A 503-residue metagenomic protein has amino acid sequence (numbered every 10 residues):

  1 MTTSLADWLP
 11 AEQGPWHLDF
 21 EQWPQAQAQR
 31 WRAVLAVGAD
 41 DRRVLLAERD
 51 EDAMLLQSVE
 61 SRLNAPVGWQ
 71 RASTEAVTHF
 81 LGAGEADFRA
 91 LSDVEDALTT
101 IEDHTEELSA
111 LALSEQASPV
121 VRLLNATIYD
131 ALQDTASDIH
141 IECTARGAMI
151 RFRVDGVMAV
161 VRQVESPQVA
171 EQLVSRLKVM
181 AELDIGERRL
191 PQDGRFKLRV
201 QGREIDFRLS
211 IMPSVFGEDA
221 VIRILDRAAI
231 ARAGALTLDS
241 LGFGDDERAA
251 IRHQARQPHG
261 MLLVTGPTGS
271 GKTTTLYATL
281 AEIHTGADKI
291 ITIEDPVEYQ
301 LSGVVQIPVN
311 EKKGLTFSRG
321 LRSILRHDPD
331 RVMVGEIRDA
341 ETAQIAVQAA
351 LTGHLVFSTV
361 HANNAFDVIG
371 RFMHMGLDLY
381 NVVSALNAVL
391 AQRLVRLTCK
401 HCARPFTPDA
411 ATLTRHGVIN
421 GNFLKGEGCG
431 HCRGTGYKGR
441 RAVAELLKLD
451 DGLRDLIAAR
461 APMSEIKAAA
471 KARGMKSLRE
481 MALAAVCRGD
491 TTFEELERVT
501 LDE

Functional and structural regions predicted by a protein language model:
M1-A65, T74, A83-A86, E107 (+1 more regions): Polyanionic, low-complexity intrinsically disordered segments
S4, P15, D19-Q22, A76 (+5 more regions): Exposed alpha-helical structural elements
E12, W16, T74-A126: Charged, low-hydrophobicity low-complexity segments
Q13-D19, D52, L56, L98-D103 (+5 more regions): Poly-acidic low-complexity segments
V34-R43, E102-H104, S109, L325-D330 (+1 more regions): Long, low-complexity, intrinsically disordered polar/charged segments
W69-R71: Beta-strand-loop-alpha "switch" segments that mediate conformational coupling across diverse proteins
L113-D130, D134-E503: Short, flexible helix-loop junctions that flank or precede catalytic/ligand sites
